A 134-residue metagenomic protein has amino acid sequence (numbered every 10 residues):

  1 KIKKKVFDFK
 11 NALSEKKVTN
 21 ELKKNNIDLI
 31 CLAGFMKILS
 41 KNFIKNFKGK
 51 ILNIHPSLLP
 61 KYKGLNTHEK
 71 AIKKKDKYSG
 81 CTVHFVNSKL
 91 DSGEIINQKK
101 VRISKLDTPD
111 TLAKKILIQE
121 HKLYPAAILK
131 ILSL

Functional and structural regions predicted by a protein language model:
K1-L134: One-carbon transfer enzymes
